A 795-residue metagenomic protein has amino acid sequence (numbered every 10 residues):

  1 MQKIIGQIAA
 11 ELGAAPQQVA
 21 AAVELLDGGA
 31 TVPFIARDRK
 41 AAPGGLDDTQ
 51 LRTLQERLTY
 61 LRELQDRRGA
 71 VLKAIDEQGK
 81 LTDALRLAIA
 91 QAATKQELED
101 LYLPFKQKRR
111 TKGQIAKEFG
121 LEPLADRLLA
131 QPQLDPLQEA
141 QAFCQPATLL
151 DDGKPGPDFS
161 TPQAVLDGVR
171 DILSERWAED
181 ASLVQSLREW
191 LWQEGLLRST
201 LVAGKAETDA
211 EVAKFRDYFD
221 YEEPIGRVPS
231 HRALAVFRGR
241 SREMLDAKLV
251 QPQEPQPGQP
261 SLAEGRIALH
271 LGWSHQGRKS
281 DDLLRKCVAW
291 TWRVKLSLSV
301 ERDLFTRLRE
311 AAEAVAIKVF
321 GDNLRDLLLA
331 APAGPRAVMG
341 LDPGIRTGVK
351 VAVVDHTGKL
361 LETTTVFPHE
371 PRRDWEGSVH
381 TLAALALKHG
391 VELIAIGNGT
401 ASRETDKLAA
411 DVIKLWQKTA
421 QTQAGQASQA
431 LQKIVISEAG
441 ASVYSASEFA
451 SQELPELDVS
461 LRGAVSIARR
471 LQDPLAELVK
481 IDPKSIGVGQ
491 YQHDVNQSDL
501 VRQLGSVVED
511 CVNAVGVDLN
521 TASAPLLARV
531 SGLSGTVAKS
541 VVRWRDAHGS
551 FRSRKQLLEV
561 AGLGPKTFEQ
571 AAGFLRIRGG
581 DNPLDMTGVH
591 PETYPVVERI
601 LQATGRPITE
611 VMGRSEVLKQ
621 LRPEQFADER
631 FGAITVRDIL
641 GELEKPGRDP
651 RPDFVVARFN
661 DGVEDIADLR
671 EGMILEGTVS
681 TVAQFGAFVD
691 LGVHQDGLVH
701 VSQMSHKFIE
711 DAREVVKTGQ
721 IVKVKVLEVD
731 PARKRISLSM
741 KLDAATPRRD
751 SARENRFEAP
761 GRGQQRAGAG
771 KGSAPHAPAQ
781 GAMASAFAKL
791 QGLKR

Functional and structural regions predicted by a protein language model:
M1-A20, D27: Generic start-of-chain signal for non-secretory N-termini
I4, E56, R62-K80, L87-A90 (+6 more regions): Long, highly charged, low-complexity intrinsically disordered interaction regions that mediate electrostatic DNA/RNA
E24-D27, P104, I115-E118, A235-G239 (+15 more regions): Replace "in large, NTP-powered and nucleic-acid-processing enzymes" with "in large, NTP-powered factors and other
D38-K40, L129, P252, P343 (+11 more regions): Short, ordered loop/turn segments at secondary-structure junctions
D47-T53, Y60-G340, G344-E456, A464: Duplex nucleic acid-engaging cores and interfaces of nucleic-acid transaction enzymes
A74, A88, L98-Y102, G239-P255 (+3 more regions): Structured, non-catalytic alpha/beta "coupling" segments that mediate domain-domain communication and provide generic
E189-L196, L341-I345, G399-A401, G425 (+6 more regions): A glycine-rich phosphate-binding loop feature that marks nucleotide/adenosyl-phosphate handling sites
I577-R795: Single-stranded RNA-binding regions, centering on S1/OB-family and related RNA-binding modules
